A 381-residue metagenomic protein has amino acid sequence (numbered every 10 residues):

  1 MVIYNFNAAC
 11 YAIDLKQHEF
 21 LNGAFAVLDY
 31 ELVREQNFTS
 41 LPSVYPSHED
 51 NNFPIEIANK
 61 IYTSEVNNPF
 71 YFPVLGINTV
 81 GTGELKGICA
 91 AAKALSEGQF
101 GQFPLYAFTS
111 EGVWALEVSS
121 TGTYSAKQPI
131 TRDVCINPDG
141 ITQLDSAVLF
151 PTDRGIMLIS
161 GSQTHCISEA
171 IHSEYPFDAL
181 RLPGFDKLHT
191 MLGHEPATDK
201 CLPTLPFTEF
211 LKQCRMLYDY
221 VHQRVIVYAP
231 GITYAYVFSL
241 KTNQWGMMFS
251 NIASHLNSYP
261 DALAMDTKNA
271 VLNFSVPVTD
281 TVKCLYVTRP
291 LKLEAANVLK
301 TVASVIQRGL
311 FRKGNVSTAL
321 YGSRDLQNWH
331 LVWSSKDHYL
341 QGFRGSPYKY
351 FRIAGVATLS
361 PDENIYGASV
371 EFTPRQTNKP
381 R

Functional and structural regions predicted by a protein language model:
V2-L211: Beta-propeller and closely related beta-pinwheel folds
D133-P138, Q143-A147, R154-R381: Beta-sheet repeat architectures centered on beta-propellers
